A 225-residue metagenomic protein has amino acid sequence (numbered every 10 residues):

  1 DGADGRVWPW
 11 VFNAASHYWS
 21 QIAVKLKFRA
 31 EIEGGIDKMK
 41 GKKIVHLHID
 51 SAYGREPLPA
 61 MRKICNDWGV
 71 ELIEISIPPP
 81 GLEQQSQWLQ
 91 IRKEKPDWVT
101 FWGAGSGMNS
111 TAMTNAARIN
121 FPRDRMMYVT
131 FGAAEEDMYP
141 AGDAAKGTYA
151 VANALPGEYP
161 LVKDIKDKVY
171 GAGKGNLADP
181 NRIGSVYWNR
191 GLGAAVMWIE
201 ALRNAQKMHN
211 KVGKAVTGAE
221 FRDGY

Functional and structural regions predicted by a protein language model:
A3, W8, F12-S16, N115-A195 (+1 more regions): Extracellular/periplasmic periplasmic-binding protein-like sensory domains
P9-F121, M126, G157-K163: Extracellular/periplasmic Venus flytrap/periplasmic-binding protein
A23, S110, N189-R203, A219: A structural signal for well-ordered alpha-helical segments within the folded catalytic domains of diverse enzymes
I36-H46, L177-N189, K207-G218: Surface-exposed patches in mature extracellular/periplasmic domains of secreted proteins
Q85, Y149, R222-D223: Generic structural signal for individual residues within well-ordered alpha-helical segments across diverse proteins
M197-Y225: Extracellular/periplasmic bilobal clamshell ligand-binding domains
